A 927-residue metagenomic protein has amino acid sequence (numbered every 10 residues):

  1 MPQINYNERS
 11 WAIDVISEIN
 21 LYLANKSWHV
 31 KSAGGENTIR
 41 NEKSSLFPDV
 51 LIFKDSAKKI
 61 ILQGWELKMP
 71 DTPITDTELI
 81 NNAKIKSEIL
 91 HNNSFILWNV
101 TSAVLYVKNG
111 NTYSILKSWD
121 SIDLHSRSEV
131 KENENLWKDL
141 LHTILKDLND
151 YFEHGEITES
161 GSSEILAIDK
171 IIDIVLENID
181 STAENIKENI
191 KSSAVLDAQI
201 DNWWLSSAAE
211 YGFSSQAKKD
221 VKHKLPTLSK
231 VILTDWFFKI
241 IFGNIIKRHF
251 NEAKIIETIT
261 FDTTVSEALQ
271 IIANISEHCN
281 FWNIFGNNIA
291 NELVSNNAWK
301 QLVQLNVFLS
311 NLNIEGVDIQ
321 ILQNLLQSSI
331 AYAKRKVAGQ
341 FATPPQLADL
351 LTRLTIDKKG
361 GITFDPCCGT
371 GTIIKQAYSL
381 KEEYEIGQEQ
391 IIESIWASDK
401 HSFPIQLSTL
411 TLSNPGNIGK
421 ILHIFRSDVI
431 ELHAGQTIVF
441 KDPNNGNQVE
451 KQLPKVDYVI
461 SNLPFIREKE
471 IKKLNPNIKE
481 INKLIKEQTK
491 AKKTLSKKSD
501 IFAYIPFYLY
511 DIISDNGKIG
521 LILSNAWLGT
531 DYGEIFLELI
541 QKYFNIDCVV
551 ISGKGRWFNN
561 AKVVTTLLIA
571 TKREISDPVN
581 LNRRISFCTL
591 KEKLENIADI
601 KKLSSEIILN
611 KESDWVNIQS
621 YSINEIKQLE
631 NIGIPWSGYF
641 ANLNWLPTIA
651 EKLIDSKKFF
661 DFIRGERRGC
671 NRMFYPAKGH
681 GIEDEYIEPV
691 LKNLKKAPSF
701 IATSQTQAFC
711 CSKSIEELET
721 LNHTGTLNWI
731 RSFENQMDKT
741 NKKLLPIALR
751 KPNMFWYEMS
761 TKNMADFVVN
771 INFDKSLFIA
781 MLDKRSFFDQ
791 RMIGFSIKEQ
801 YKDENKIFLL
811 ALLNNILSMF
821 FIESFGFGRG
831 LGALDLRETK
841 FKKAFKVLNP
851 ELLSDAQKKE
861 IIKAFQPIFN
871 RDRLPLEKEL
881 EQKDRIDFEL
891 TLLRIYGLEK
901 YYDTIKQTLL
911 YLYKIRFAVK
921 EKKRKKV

Functional and structural regions predicted by a protein language model:
M1-T38, K43: Acidic-basic catalytic patches of nuclease active cores, encompassing PD-(D/E)XK and other metal-cofactor nuclease
H29-I60, K455: Catalytic centers of nucleases
S45, T112-L141, Q346-L347, C368 (+6 more regions): Signature of N6-adenine DNA methyltransferases within the class I
P48, F53-D55, K59-P70, I74-K84 (+6 more regions): Charged, often flexible domain-edge or linker segments that flank or initiate folded functional domains
V221, L225-E252, S461-N462, A503 (+4 more regions): P-loop NTPase catalytic cores that bind/hydrolyze ATP
H249, C279-L354, G828: Class I S-adenosyl-L-methionine
I460, K611, V616, G633-F662 (+3 more regions): Non-catalytic DNA-recognition/assembly elements of restriction-modification systems
K627-K863, P867: Polybasic, glycine- and aromatic-enriched phosphate-binding surface used to engage nucleic acids
